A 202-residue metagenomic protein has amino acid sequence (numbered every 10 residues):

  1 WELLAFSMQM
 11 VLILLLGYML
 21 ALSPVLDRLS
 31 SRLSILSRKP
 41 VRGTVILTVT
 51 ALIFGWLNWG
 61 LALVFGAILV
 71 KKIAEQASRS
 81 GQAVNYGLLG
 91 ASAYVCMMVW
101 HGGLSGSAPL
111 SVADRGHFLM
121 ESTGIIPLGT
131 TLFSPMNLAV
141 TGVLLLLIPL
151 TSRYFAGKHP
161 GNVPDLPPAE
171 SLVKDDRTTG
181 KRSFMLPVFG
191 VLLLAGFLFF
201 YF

Functional and structural regions predicted by a protein language model:
W1-L12, F133-V143, L150-F202: Hydrophobic transmembrane alpha-helices of multi-pass small-molecule transporters
W1-Q76: Membrane-embedded alpha-helical segments and adjacent helix-loop junctions characteristic of multi-pass solute
E2, L36-P40, G55, I125 (+2 more regions): Membrane-helix interfacial "entry" motifs
E2, V45, R79-V95, G180-G190: Alpha-helical transmembrane segments and their helix-start/interface "positive-inside/aromatic belt" motifs in integral
R28, R32, R38, R42 (+7 more regions): Arginine residue identity/basic-tract feature
L52-W56, Y94-G102, A195-F200: Aromatic-anchored segments of alpha-helical transmembrane domains
V70-V163: Membrane-core helix-loop-helix motifs of multi-pass transport proteins
